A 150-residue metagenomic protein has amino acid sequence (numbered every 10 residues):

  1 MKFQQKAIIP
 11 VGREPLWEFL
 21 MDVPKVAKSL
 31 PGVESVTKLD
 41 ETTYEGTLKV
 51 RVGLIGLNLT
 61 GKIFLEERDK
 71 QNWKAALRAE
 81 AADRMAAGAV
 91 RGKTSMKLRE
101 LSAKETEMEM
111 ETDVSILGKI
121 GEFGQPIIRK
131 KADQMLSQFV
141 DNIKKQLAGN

Functional and structural regions predicted by a protein language model:
M1-K49, G53, G149: Hydrophobic ligand-binding cavity/cleft-lining segments
K2-K6, T43-E45, N58-T60, N72-K74 (+2 more regions): Intrinsic-disorder/low-complexity, polar/charged segments enriched in Ser/Thr/Lys/Arg/Asp/Glu/Gln
Q5-A7, E34, T60-E67, G92-E100: Hydrophobic/aromatic beta-strand elements that line small-molecule binding cavities or substrate pockets in beta-rich
G12, E41, K70-Q71, L101-K104: Short strand-connecting beta-turns/loops that link adjacent beta-strands
L16, L20, V26, L65 (+2 more regions): Hydrophobic pocket/interface hotspot
K38-A82: Glycine-rich portal/gate segments that line the openings of hydrophobic small-molecule binding cavities
K62, A81-K130: Beta-strand/loop substructures that line and gate deep hydrophobic ligand-binding cavities in soluble
L117-N150: A conserved amphipathic terminal alpha-helix motif
